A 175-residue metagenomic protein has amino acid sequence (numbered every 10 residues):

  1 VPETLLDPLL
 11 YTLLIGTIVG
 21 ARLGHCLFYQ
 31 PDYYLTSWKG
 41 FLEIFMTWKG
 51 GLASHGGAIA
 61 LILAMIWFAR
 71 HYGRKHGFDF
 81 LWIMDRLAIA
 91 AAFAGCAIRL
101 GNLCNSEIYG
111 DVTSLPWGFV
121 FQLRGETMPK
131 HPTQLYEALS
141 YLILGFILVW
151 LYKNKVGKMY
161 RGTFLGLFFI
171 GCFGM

Functional and structural regions predicted by a protein language model:
V1-M175: Hydrophobic, membrane-interfacing alpha helices
